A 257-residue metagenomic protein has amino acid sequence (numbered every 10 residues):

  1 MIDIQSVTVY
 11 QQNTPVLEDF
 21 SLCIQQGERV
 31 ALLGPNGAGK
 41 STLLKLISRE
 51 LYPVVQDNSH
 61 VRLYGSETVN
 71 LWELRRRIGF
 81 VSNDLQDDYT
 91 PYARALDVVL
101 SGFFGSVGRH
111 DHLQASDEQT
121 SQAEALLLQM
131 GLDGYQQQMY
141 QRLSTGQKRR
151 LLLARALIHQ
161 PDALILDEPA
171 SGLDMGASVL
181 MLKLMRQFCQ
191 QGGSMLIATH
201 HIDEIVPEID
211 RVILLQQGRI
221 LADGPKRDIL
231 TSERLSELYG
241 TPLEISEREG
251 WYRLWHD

Functional and structural regions predicted by a protein language model:
I2, V16-D19: Conserved structural motif at the start of ABC-family nucleotide-binding domains
L100, A115-Y135: Conserved ABC ATPase "signature" region
M139-L143: Conserved ABC ATPase signature
L164-E168: Catalytic Walker B motif of ABC-type/P-loop ATPase nucleotide-binding domains
T199-H200: H-loop/switch region of ABC-family ATPase nucleotide-binding domains
S236-D257: ABC ATPase nucleotide-binding domains
